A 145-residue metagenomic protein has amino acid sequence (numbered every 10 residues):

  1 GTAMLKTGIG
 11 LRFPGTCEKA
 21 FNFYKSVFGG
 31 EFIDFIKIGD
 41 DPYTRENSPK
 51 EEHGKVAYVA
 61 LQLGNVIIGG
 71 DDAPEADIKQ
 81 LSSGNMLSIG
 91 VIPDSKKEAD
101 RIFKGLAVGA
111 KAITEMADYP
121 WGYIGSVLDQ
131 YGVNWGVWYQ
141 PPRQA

Functional and structural regions predicted by a protein language model:
G1-A117, S126-A145: Glyoxalase I/VOC metalloenzyme domain signal
